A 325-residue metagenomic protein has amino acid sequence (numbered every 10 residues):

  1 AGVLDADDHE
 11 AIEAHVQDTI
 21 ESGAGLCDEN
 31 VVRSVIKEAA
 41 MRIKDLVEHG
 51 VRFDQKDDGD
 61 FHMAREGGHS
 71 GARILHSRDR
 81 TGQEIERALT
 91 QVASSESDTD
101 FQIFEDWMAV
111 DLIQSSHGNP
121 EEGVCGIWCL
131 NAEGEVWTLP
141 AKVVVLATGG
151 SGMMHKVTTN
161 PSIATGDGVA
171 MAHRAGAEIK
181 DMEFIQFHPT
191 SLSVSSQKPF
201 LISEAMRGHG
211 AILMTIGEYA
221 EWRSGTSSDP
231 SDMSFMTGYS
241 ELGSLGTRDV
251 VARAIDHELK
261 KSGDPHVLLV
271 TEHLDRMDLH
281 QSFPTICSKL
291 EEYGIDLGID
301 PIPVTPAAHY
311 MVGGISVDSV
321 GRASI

Functional and structural regions predicted by a protein language model:
A1-V51: Redox-cofactor-proximal catalytic regions of oxidoreductases
L26-V31, I43-G59, D100, E178-D181 (+1 more regions): A short alpha-helix-loop-beta-strand transition element characteristic of N-terminal alpha/beta dinucleotide-binding
C27-A40, R73-Q91, F104, T158-G166 (+3 more regions): Short beta-strand to alpha-helix junction loop
V47-E135, P140, A147, S191-V194: Conserved redox-cofactor binding core of oxidoreductases
Q55, M63, L130, A175 (+4 more regions): Hydrophobic alpha-helical segments, especially N-terminal targeting/anchoring helices
F104-E105, V110-G123, S282-I325: A glycine-rich dinucleotide-binding beta-alpha-beta segment and adjacent secondary-structure elements that constitute
A141-V143, A147-G152, F283: Glycine-/small-residue-rich beta->alpha transition segments that form the dinucleotide
M171, A177-I302: An anion/pyrophosphate-binding glycine-rich loop and adjacent beta-alpha core in soluble alpha-beta enzymes
